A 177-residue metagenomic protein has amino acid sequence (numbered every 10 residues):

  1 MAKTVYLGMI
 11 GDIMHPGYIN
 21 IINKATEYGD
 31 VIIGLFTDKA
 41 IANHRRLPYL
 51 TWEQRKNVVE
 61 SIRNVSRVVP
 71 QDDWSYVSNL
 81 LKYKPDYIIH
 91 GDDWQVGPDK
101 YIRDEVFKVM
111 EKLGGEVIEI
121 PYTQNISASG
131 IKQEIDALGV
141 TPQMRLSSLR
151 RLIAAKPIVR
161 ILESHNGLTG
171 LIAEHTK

Functional and structural regions predicted by a protein language model:
M1-M144: Nucleotidyltransferase catalytic core that binds NTPs
Y18-E27, G167-K177: Short amphipathic alpha-helices and their capping/turn segments at secondary-structure boundaries
I131, G139-T176: N-terminal amphipathic alpha-helix/helix-capping segment at the start of soluble metabolic enzymes
